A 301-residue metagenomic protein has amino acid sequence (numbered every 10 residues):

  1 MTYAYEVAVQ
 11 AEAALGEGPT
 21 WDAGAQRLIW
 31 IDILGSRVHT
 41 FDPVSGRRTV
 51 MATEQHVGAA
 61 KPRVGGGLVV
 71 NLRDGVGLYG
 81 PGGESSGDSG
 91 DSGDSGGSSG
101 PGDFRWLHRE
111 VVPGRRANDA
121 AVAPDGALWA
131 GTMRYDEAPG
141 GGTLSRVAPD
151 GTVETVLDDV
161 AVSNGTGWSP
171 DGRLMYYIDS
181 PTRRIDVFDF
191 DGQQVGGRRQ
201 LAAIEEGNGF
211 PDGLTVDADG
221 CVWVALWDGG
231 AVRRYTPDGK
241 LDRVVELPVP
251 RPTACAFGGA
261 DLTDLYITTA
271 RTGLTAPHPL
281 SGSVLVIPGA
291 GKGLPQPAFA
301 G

Functional and structural regions predicted by a protein language model:
A4-Q10, G46-A52, F104-E110, T152-D158 (+2 more regions): A short beta-strand motif characteristic of beta-propeller blades
A11-A25, E54-L72, V112-A127, L157-L174 (+3 more regions): Beta-rich, blade/repeat-based domains predominating in secreted/periplasmic proteins but also intracellular
A23, L28-L34, R63, L68-D74 (+5 more regions): Conserved beta-strand positions in repeat-built beta-propeller and related beta-rich domains
R37-H39, G75-G77, G142-S145, R184-D186 (+2 more regions): A short loop-to-beta-strand structural motif that recurs across blades of beta-propeller domains
D42-G46, G80-E84, V147-G151, D189-Q193 (+2 more regions): Short loop/turn segments that connect beta-strands within beta-propeller blades
G102-D158: Hydrophobic alpha-helical segments and helix pairs
R183-R184, A203-P237: Loop/turn-rich, solvent-exposed surfaces of beta-rich toroidal or solenoidal domains
A256-G301: Blade-level signature of beta-propeller repeat domains, shared across WD40, Kelch, NHL, RCC1 and BNR/Asp-box propellers
